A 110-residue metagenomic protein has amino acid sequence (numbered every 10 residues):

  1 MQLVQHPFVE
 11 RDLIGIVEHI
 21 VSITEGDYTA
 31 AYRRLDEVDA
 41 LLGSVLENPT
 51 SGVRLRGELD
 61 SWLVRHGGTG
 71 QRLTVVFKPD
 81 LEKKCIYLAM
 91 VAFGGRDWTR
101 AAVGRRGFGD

Functional and structural regions predicted by a protein language model:
M1-E37: Arg/Lys-rich, positively charged N-terminal/basic patches that mediate binding to nucleic acids
H19-S22, S44, K83: Conserved amphipathic alpha-helical interaction elements at protein-protein interfaces in regulatory, energy-coupling
T29, V53-G57, R100: Short, hydrophobic secondary-structure boundary micro-motifs
A40-T69: A short, surface-exposed loop/turn module that caps and links secondary-structure elements
H66-D110: Enriched for short, Lys/Arg-rich terminal
